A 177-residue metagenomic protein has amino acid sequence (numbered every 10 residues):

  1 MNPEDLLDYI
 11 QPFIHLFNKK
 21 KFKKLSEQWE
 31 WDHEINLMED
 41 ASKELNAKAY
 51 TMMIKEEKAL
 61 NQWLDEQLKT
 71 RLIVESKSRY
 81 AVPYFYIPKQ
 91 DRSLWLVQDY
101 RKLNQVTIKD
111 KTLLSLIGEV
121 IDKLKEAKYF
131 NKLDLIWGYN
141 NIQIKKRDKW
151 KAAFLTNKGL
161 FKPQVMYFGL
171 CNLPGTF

Functional and structural regions predicted by a protein language model:
M1-L114: Reverse-transcribing Pol proteins
L25, I142, F154: Short clusters of hydrophobic/aromatic residues that line enzyme substrate/ligand-binding pockets
I35, L96-Q98, N131, A152-F154 (+1 more regions): Short beta-strand motif preference
I87, K123, A153-N157: Short conserved beta-strand segments at catalytic cores or DNA/RNA-binding microdomains of nucleic-acid binding
Q90-N104, L116, V120-N141: Conserved catalytic palm subdomain of right-hand nucleotidyl-transferase polymerases, strongest for RNA-directed enzymes
N104-K111, Y139-K149: Cytochrome P450 core scaffold surrounding the K-helix E-X-X-R motif and the conserved "meander" helix-loop region
K128, L160-F177: Conserved pre-motif C helix in the palm subdomain of viral-like polymerases
